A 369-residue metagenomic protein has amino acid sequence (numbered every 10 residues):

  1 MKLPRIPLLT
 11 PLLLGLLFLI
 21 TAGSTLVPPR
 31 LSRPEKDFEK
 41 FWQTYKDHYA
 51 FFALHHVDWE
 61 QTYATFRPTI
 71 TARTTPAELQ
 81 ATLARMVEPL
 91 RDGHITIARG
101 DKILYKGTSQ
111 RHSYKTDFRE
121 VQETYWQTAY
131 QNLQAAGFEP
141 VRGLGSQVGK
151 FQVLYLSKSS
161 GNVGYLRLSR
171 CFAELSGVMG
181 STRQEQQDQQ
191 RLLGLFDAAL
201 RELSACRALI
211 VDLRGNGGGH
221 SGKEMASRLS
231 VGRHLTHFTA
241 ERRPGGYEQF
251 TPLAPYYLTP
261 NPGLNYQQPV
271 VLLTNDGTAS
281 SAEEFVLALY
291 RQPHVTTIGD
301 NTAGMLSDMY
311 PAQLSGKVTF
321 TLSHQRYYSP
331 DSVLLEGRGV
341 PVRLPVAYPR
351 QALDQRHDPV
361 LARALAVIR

Functional and structural regions predicted by a protein language model:
M1-L12: Bacterial N-terminal signal peptides that target proteins for export
T10-T21: Bacterial N-terminal signal peptides
G23-L209, L213-R243, A254, Y310-Q313 (+3 more regions): Flexible, low-complexity junctional segments that flank or bridge functional domains
G164-R167, L209-D212, P269-T274, T296-G299 (+1 more regions): Structural recognition of the beta-strand scaffold that forms the well-ordered cores of secreted hydrolase catalytic
G217-P269, L273, G277, H324-Y328 (+1 more regions): Gly/Ser/Thr-rich loop/hinge elements
V271-R291, T296-A303: Extended C-terminal subregions enriched in glycine
Y290, G299-S315, F320-L322, P341-V342: C-terminal soluble interaction/assembly domains
P341-R369: Low-complexity, Gly/Ser/Thr/Pro-rich intrinsically disordered linker/tail segments
